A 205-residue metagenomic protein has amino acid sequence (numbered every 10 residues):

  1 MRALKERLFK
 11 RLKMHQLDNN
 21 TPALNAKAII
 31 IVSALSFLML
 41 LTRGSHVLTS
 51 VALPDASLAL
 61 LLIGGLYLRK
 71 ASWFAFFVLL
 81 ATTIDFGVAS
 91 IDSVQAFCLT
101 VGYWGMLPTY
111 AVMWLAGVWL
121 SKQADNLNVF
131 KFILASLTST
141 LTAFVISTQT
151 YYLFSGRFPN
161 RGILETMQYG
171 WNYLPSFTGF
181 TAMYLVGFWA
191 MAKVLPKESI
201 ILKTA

Functional and structural regions predicted by a protein language model:
R2-L24, A124-D125, L195-A205: Membrane-interfacial, low-structure loops and terminal tails that flank and connect transmembrane helices in multi-pass
H15-L68, S72-A75: Hydrophobic transmembrane alpha-helices
N20-A23, G64-A71, L120-K131, E198-S199: Membrane-interface helix-boundary motifs at transmembrane edges
I29-S33, F74-A75, W104-P108, I133-L137 (+1 more regions): Hydrophobic alpha-helical transmembrane segments
S36-S45, L79-I91, S139-Q149: Aromatic-anchored segments of alpha-helical transmembrane domains
A52-A111: Alpha-helical membrane segments and adjacent membrane-interface helices in multi-pass membrane proteins
I91-F144, K193: Short helix-perturbing small/polar motifs within transmembrane alpha-helices
Q123-A205: Membrane-embedded alpha-helical hairpins and interfacial helices in multi-pass inner-membrane proteins
